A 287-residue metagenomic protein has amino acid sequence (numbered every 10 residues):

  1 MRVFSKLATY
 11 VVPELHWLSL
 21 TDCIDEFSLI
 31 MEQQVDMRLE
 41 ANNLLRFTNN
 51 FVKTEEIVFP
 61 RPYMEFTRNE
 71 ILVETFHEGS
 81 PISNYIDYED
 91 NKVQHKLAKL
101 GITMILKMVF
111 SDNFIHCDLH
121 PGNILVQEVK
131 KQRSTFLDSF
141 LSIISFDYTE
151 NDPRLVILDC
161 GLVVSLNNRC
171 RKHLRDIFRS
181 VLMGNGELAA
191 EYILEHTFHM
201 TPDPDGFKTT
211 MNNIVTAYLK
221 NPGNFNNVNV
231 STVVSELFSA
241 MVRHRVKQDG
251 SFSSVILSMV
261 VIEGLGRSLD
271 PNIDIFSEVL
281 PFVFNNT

Functional and structural regions predicted by a protein language model:
M1-T287: Conserved catalytic cores of large enzyme domains
